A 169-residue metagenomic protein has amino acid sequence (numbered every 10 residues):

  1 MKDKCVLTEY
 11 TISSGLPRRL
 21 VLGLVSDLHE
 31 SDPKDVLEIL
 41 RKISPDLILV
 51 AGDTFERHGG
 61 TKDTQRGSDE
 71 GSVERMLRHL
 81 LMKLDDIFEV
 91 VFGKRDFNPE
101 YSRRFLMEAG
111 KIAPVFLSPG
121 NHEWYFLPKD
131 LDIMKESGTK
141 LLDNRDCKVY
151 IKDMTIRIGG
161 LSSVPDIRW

Functional and structural regions predicted by a protein language model:
M1-K34, R41, K62, R75: Acidic, histidine-bearing metal-coordination/catalytic regions of metal-dependent phosphoesterases
P17-R18, C147-Y150, D166: A short acidic, often aromatic-flanked loop/helix-cap motif at beta-alpha or helix-coil junctions that lines enzyme
L20-L22, D46-L47, I156-R157: Structural motif
L24-S31, F92-D96, V164-P165: Short, flexible loop segments at the rims of nucleotide/cofactor-binding pockets, characterized by
V25, V50-A51, S118, G159-L161: Short hydrophobic segments within beta-strands
H29, F55, H122-E123, S163-P165: Short, glycine/serine-rich, charged loops/turns that create anion-binding and catalytic segments at active sites
K34-I151: Core catalytic region of metal-dependent phosphoesterases/phosphodiesterases, especially metallo-beta-lactamase-like
D132, E136-T139, I151-W169: Binuclear metal-dependent hydrolase catalytic cores centered on His/Asp/Glu-rich metal-binding motifs
